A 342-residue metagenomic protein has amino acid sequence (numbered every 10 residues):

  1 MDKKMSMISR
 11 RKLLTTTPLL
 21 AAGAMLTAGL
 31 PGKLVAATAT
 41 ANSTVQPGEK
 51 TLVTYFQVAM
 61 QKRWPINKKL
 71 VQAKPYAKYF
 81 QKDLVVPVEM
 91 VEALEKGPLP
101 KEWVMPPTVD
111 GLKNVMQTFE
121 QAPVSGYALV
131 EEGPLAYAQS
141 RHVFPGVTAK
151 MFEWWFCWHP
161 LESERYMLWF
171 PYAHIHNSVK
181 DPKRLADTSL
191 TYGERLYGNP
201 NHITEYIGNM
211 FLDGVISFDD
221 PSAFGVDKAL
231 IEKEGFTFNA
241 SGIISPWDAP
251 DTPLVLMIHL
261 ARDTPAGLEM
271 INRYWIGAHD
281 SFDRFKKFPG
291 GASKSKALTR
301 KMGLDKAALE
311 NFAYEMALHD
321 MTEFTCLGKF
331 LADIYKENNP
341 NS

Functional and structural regions predicted by a protein language model:
M1-I8, K12, A21-A24, A28: N-terminal secretory signal peptides
L14, E153-C157, G328, A332: Non-transmembrane alpha-helical segments in soluble domains of secreted/periplasmic/extracellular proteins
L34-A37: Boundary at the C-terminal end of the N-terminal hydrophobic targeting segment
V45-E132, R262-S342: Terminal "cap-and-tail" regions of soluble proteins that handle hydrophobic small molecules
V85-T188: Hydrophobic ligand-binding cavity/cleft-lining segments
P123-L129, R141, P221-A229, I258-R262: Short amphipathic beta-strand and strand-loop transition segments with alternating hydrophobic
H174-D251: Glycine-rich portal/gate segments that line the openings of hydrophobic small-molecule binding cavities
S241-L268, R273-W275: Extended serine/threonine-enriched, polar tracts that run as long, contiguous segments within proteins
